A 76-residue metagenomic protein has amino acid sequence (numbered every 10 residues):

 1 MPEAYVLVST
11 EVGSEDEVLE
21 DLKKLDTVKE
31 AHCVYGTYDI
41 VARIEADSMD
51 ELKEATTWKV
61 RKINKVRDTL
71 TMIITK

Functional and structural regions predicted by a protein language model:
M1-K76: A compositional/biophysical signature of low hydrophobicity enriched in polar/charged and small residues
